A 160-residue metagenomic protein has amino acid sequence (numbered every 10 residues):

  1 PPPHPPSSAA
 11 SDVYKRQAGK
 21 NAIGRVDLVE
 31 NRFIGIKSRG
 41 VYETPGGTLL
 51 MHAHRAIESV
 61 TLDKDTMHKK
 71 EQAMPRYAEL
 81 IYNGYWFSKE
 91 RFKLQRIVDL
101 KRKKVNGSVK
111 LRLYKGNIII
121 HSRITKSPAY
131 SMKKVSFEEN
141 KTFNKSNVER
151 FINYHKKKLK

Functional and structural regions predicted by a protein language model:
P1-A10: Single conserved hydrophobic/aromatic residue that forms the stacking wall/gate of nucleotide- or nucleobase-binding
V13: Active-site loops and adjacent core secondary-structure elements that bind or stabilize anionic groups
A18-K160: Peripheral terminal appendages
